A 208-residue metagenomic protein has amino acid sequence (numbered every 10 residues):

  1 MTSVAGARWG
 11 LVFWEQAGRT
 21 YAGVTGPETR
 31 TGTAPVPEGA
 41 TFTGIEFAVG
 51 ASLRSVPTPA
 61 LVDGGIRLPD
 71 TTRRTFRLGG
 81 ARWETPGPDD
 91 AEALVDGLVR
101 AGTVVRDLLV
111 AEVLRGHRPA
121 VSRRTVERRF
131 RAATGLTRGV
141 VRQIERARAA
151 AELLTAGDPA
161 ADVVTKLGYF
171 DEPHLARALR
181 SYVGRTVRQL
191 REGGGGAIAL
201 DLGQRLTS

Functional and structural regions predicted by a protein language model:
M1-R123, A133-R138, E152-T155, P159-F170 (+1 more regions): Alpha-helical bundle regulatory/interaction domains
F130, R142, L179-R180, R191: DNA major-groove recognition helix of helix-turn-helix
R146-A149: Pre-recognition alpha-helix immediately N-terminal to the DNA-recognition helix within helix-turn-helix or winged-helix
Y169-D171, A178-Y182: The feature captures the conserved acid-bearing segment of alpha/beta-hydrolase catalytic domains
